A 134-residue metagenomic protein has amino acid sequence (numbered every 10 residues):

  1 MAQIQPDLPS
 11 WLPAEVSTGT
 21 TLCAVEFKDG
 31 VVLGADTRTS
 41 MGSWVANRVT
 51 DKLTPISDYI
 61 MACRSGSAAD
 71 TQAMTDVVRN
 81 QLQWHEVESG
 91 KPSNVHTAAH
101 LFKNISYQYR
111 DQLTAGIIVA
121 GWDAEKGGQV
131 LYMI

Functional and structural regions predicted by a protein language model:
M1-T114: Conserved short S/T/G-enriched processing/targeting/catalytic segments and their helical context
S106, R110-I134: Long, charge-patterned amphipathic alpha-helical coiled-coil/hairpin "stalk" segments used as oligomerization
